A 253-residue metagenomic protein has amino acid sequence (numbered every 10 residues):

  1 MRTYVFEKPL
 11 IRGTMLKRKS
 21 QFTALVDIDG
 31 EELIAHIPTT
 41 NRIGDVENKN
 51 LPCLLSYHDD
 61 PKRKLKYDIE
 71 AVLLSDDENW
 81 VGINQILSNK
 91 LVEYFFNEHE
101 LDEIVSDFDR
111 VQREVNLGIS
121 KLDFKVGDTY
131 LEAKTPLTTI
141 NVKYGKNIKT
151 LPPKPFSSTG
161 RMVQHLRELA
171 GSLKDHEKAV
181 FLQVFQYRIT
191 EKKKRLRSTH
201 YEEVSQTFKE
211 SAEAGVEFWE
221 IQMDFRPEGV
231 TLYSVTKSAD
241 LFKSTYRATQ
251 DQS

Functional and structural regions predicted by a protein language model:
M1-L16: Extended boundary segments
K17, Y57-K62: Short, charged beta-turn/beta-strand-edge "cap" motif at the junction between a beta-strand and an adjacent loop
S20-V26: Short aromatic-glycine-enriched beta-strand elements
T40-L54: Short nucleic-acid-contacting surface segments enriched for D/E, G, S/T with interspersed K/R
D60-N79: OB-fold/S1-family single-stranded nucleic acid-binding modules
S75, N79-I86, E93, N97-E98 (+4 more regions): Active-site metal-binding core of divalent-cation-utilizing nuclease and nuclease-like domains
I140, Y144-H200, Q222: Nucleic-acid nuclease catalytic cores
Q186-S253: Domain-level recognition of nuclease-like catalytic cores that cleave nucleotide substrates
